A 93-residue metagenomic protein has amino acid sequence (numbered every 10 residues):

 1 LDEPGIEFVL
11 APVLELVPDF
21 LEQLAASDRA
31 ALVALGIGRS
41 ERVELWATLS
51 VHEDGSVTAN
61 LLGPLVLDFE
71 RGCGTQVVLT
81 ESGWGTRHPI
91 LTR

Functional and structural regions predicted by a protein language model:
L1-R93: Hydrophobic N-terminal alpha-helices or hydrophobic patches in metabolic proteins across all domains of life
